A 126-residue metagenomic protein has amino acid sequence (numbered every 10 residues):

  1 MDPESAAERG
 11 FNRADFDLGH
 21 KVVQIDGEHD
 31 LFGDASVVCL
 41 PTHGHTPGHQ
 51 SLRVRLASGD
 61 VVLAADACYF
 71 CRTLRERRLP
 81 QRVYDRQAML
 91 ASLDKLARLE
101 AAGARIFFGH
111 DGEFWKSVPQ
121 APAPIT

Functional and structural regions predicted by a protein language model:
M1-L40, D85-G103: Metallo-beta-lactamase
D17-C71: Catalytic core of the metallo-beta-lactamase
H49-T126: Cap/insert and terminal regions of metallo-dependent hydrolase folds
